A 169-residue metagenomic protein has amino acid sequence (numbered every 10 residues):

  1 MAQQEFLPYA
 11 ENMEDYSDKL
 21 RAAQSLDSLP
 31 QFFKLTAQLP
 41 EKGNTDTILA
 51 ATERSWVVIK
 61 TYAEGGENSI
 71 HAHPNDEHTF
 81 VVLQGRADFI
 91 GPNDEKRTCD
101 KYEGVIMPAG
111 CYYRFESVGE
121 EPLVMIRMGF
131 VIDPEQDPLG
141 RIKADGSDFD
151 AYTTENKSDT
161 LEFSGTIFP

Functional and structural regions predicted by a protein language model:
M1-W56, S69-I70, G140-P169: A short, N-terminal "cap"/entry segment at the start of jelly-roll beta-barrel domains of the cupin/DSBH fold
E53-R54, N75, D94, E120-E121: Short strand-connecting beta-turns/loops that link adjacent beta-strands
T61-A63, A72-F89, M128-V131: Short, conserved beta-strand element in jelly-roll/cupin
T79, I106, E121-L139: A short hydrophobic beta-strand segment most commonly corresponding to one strand of the jelly-roll/cupin
N93-Y112: Short acidic-glycine-tyrosine-enriched beta hairpin
E116-V118: Asparagine-centered strand-capping/turn motif at beta-strand->loop junctions
